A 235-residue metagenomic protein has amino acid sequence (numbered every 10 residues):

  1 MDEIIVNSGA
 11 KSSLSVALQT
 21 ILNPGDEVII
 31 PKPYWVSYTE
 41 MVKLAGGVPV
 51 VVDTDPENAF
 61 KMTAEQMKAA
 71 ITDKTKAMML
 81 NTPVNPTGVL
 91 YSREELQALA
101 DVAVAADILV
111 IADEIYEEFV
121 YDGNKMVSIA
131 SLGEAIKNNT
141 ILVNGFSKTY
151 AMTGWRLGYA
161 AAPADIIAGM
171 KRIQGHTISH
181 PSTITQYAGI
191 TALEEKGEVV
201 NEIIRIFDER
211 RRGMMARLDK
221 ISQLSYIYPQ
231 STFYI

Functional and structural regions predicted by a protein language model:
M1-E27: Phosphate-binding glycine-rich loop
T20-V42: Conserved PLP-anchoring active-site segment centered on the Schiff-base-forming lysine
L44-V50: A short helix-loop-beta submotif of the ANL/AMP-binding
A45, A105-A106, I136: Helix C-cap/helix->beta junction micro-motif
D55-N124: Active-site phosphate-binding strand-loop segment of PLP-dependent enzymes
L132-G169: Active-site PLP attachment segment
P181-I203, F233: Structural motif of enzymes handling amino- and sulfur-group chemistry
I190, I206-M215, Y226-I235: Conserved glycine-rich beta-strand-loop-beta hairpin in the small C-terminal domain of fold type I
